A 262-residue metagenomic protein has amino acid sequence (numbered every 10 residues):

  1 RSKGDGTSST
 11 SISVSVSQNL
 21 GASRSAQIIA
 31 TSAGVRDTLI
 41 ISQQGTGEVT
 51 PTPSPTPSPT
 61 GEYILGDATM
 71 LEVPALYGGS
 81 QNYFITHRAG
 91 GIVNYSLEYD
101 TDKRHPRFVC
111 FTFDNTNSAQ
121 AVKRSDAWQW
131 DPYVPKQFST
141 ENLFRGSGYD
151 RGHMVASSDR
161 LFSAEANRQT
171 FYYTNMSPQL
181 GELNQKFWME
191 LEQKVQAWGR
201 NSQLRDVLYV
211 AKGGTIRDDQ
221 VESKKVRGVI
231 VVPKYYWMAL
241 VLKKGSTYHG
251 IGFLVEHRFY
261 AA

Functional and structural regions predicted by a protein language model:
R1-S13: Surface-exposed binding patches on compact interaction domains or structured appendages
G4-G6, N19, A33, D102 (+1 more regions): Short polar/acidic secondary-structure junctions
S11, R36-T38, N94: Intrinsic-disorder/low-complexity, polar/charged segments enriched in Ser/Thr/Lys/Arg/Asp/Glu/Gln
I12, A22-G34: A short beta-strand micro-motif common to beta-rich folds, especially ectodomain repeats
V16-Q18, S32, Q43: Residues on the solvent-exposed faces and adjacent turns of beta-rich solenoids used to engage binding targets
Q27-I29, G45-A262: Domain-level detector for secreted/extracellular nuclease and nuclease-toxin modules, and for the ENPP-like C-terminal
V35-E48: C-terminal edge beta-strand
